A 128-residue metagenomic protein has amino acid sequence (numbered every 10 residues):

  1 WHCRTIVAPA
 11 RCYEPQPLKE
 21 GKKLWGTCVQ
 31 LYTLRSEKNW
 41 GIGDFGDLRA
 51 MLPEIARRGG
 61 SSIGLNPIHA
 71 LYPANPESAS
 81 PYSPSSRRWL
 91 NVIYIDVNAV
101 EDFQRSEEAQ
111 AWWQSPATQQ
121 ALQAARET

Functional and structural regions predicted by a protein language model:
W1-T128: Acidic/aromatic-lined carbohydrate-recognition and catalytic surfaces of CAZymes acting on diverse glycans
